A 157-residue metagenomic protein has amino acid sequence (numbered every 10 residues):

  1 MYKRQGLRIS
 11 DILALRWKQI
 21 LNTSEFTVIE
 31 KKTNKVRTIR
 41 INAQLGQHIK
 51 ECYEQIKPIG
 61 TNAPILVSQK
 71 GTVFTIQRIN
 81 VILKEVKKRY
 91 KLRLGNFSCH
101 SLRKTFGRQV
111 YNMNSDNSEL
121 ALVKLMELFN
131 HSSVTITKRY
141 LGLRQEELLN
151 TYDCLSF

Functional and structural regions predicted by a protein language model:
M1-Q5: Conserved small/polar residues in nucleotide/adenosyl-binding loops
I9-S10, A14-L45: Conserved tyrosine-mediated DNA breakage-rejoining catalytic core shared by Y-recombinases
D11-I12, G107, S115-H131: Active-site-proximal segment of tyrosine recombinases
E30-K32, F129-C154: Catalytic-site neighborhood detector that most strongly recognizes the C-terminal catalytic loop/helix of tyrosine
K31-K50, N62-K84: C-terminal catalytic core of Y-nucleophile DNA break-rejoin enzymes
C52, P64-I79, M113, S118 (+2 more regions): Extended accessory and catalytic-adjacent subdomains in large enzymes
Y53-I56, N96: Charged, surface-exposed interaction regions in soluble eukaryotic proteins
R93-M113: Short basic/aromatic active-site micro-motif
